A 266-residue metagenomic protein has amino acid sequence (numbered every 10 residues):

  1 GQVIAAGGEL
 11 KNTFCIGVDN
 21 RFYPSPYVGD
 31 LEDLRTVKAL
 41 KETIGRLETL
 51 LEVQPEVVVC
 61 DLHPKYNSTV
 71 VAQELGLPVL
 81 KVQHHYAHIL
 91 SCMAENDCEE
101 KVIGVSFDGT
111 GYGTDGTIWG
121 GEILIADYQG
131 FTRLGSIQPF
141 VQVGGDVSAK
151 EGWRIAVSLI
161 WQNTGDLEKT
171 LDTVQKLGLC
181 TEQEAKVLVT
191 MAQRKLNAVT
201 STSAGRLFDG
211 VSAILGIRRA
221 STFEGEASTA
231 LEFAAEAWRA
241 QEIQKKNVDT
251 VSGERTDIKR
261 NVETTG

Functional and structural regions predicted by a protein language model:
G1-D249, G253, D257-G266: Short acidic/glycine-rich loops and adjacent helix/strand connectors that line catalytic pockets where negatively
